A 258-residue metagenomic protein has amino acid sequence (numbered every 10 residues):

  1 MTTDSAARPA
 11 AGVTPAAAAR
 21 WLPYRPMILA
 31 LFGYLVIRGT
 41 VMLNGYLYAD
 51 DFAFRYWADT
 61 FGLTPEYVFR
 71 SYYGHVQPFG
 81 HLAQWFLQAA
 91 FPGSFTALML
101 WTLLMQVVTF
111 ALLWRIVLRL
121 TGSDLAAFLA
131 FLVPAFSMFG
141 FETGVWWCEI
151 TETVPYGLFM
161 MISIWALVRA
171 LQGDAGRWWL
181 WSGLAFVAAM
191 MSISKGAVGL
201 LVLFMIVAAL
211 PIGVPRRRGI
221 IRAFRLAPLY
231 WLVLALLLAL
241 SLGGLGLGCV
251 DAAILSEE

Functional and structural regions predicted by a protein language model:
T2-E258: Polytopic membrane enzymes that build or remodel cell-surface glycoconjugates and lipids
